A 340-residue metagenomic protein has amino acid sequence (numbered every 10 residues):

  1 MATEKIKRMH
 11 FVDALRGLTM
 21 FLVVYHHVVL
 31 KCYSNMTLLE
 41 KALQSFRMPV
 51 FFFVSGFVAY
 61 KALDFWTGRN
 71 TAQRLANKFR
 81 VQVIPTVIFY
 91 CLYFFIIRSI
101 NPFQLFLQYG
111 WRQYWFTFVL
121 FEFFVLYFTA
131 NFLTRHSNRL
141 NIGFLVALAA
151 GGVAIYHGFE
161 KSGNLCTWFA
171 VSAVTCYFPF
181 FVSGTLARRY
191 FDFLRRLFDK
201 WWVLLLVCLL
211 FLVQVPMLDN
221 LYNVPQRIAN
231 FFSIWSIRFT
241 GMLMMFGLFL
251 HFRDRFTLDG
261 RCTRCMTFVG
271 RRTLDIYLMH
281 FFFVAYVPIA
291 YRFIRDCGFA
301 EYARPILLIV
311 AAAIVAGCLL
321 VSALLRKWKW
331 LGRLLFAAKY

Functional and structural regions predicted by a protein language model:
M1-Y340: Alpha-helical transmembrane segments and their immediate juxtamembrane cytosolic regions
